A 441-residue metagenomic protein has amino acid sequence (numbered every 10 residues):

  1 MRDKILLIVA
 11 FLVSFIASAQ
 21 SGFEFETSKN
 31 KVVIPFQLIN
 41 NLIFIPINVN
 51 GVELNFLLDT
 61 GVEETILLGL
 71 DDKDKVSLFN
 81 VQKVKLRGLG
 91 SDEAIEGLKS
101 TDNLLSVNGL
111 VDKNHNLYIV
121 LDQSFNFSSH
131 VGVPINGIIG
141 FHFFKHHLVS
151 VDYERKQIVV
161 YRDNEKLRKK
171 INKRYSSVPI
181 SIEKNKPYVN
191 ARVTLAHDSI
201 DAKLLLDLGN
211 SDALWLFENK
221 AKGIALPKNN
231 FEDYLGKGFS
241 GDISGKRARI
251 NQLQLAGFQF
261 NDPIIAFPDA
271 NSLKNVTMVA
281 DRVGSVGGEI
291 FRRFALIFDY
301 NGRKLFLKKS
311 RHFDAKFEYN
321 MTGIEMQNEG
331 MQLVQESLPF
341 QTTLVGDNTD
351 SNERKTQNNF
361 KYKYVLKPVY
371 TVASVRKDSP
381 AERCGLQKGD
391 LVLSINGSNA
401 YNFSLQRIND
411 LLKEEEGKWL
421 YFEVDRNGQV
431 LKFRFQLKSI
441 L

Functional and structural regions predicted by a protein language model:
M1-E24: Bacterial Sec-dependent N-terminal signal peptides
A19-L441: Pepsin/retropepsin-fold aspartyl endopeptidases
